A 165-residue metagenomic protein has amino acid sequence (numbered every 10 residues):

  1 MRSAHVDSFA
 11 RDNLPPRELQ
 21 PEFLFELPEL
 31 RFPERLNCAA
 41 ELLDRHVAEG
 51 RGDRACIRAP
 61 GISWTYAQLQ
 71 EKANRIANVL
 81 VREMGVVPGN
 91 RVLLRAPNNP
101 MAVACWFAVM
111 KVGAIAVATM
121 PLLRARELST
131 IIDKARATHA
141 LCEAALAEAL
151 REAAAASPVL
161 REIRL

Functional and structural regions predicted by a protein language model:
M1-F9, K111-L165: Structural core segment of the AMP-binding/adenylate-forming
M1-N37: Flexible, non-catalytic linker and terminal segments flanking ANL/adenylate-forming cores
E41-Q68: AMP-dependent adenylate-forming
L43-H46, L69, A73, V92 (+4 more regions): Adenylate-forming
C56, Q68-V79: Conserved N-terminal alpha-helix of the aminotransferase class I/II PLP-enzyme fold
I62-W64, V79-R126: Conserved AMP-binding/adenylate-forming
N74-N78, P97, D133, A145: Solvent-exposed alpha-helix faces
